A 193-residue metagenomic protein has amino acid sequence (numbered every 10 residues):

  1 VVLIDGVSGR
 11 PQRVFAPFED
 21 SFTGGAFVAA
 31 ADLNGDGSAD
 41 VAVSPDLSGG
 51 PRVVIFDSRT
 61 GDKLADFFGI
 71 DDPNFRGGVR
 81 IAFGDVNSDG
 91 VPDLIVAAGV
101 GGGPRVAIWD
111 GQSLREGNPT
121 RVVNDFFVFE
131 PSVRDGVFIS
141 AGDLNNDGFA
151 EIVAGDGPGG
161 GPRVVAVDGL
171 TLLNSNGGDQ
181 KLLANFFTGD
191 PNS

Functional and structural regions predicted by a protein language model:
V1, R10-R13, G24-A26, A39 (+9 more regions): Repetitive beta-architecture junctions, highlighting loop-to-beta-strand starts across blade-like repeats
V2-P17, R52-G69, R105-D125, R163-L182: Beta-propeller blade repeat segments, especially FG-GAP/WD-type strand-to-loop junctions in 6- to 7-bladed propeller
A16-A29, G69-A82, D125-A141, N185-S193: Repeat-based blade/solenoid architectures
A26-N34, A42, V79-I95, V137-V153: Beta-propeller blade termini
N34, F67-F68, D72, F83 (+8 more regions): A broadly tuned "polar low-complexity/structure-edge" signature
D46-S48, G99-G101, G157-G159: Short loop/turn segments immediately following the C-termini of beta-strands
